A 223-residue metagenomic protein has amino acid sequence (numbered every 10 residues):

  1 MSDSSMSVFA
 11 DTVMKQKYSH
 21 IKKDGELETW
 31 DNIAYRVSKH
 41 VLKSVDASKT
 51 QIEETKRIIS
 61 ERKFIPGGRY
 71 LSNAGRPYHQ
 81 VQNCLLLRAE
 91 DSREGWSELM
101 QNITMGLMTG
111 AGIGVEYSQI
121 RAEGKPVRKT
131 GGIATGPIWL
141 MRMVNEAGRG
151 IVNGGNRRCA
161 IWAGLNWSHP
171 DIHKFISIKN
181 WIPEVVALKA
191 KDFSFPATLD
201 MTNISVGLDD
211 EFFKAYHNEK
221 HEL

Functional and structural regions predicted by a protein language model:
M1-L223: Extended catalytic cores of very large enzyme megasubunits
